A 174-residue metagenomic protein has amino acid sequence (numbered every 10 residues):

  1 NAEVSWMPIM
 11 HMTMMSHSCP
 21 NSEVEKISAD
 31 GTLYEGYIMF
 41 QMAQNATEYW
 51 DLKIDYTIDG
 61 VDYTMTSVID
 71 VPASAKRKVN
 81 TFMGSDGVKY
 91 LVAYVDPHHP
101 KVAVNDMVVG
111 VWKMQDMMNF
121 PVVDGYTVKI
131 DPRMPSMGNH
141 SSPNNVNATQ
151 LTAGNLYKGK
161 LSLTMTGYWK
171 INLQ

Functional and structural regions predicted by a protein language model:
N1, K101-M118: Beta-strand-rich structural segments
N1-T13: Acidic/polar, low-complexity intrinsically disordered N-terminal segments immediately downstream of a Sec signal
P8, I38-F40, Y56, V111-K113 (+1 more regions): Hydrophobic beta-strand positions in extracellular immunoglobulin-like domains
T13-N21, G138-N144: Short beta-strand and strand-turn-strand segments in soluble, beta-rich domains
V24-F40, E48, Q150-K160, G167: Aromatic sugar-binding surface patches on proteins that engage polysaccharides or sugar-phosphate polymers
N45-D51, V102-V104, G125, G154 (+1 more regions): Extracellular Ig-like/FN3 beta-sandwich strand-entry sites
N45-M107: Surface-exposed beta-loop interaction hotspot
I54-V61, S162-M165, I171-Q174: Short, exposed beta-strand-loop hairpins at the edges of beta-sheets in extracellular/periplasmic proteins
